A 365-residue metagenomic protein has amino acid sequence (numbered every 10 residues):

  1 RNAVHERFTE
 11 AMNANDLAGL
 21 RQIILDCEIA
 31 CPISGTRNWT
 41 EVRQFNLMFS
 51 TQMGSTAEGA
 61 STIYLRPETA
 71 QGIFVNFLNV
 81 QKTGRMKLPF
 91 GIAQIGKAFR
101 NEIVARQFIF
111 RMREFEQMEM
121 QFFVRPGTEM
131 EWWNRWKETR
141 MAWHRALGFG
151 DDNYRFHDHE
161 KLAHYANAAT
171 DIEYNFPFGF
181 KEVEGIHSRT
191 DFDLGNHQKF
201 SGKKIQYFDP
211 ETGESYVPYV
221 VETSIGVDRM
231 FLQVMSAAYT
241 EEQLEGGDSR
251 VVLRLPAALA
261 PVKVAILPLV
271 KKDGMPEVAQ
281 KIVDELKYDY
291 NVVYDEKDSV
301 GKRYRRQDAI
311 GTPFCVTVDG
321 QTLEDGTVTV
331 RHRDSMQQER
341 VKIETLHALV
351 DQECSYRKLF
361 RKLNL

Functional and structural regions predicted by a protein language model:
R1-L365: NTP/phosphate- and nucleic-acid-binding module
